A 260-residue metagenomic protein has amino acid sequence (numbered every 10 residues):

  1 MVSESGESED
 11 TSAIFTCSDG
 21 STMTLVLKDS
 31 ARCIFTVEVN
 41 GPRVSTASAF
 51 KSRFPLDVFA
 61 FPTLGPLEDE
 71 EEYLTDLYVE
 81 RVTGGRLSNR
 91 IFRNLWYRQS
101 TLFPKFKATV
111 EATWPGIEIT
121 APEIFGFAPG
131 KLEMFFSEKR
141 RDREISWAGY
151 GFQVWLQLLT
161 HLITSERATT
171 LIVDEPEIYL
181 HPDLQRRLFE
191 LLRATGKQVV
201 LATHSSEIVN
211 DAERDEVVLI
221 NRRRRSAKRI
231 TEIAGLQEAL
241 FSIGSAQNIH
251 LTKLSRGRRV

Functional and structural regions predicted by a protein language model:
M1-F61, K107-E111: Nucleotide-state sensing region of NTPase/ATPase domains
S3-E4, I14-S18, G65-W155, T160-T170: Extended helical coiled-coil dimerization/tether regions that scaffold and oligomerize large DNA-maintenance assemblies
R167-T170, G196-V200: Loop/turn-to-beta-strand initiation segments
D174-P176: Walker B catalytic acidic pair
I178-P182, R186, D211: Conserved D-loop-proximal element of ABC-family nucleotide-binding domains
A194, S206-V260: RecA-like P-loop NTPase motor core
A202-H204: H-loop/switch region of ABC-family ATPase nucleotide-binding domains
